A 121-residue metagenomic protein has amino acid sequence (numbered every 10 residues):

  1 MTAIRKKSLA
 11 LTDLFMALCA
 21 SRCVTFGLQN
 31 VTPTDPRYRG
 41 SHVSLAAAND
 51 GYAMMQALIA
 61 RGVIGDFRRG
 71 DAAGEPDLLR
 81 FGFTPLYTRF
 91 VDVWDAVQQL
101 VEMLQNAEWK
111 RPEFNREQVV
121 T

Functional and structural regions predicted by a protein language model:
M1-A47, D66-E75: Conserved small-domain helix->loop->beta segment predominantly found in fold-type I
L14, L18-R22, A57, Q99 (+1 more regions): Alpha-helical structural signal in soluble globular domains
L45-N49, F83-P85: Short beta-strand-to-loop capping motifs
D50-Q56, V91-V93: Short, conserved charged micro-motifs
A60-G65, R69-T121: PLP-dependent enzyme catalytic core of the Aspartate aminotransferase-like
